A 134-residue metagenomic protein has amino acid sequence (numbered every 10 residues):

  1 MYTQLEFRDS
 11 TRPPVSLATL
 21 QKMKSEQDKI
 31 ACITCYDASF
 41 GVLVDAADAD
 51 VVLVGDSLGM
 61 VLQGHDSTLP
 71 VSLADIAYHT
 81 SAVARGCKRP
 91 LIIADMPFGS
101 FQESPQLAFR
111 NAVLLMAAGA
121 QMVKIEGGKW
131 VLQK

Functional and structural regions predicted by a protein language model:
Y2-K134: Alpha/beta enzyme core
